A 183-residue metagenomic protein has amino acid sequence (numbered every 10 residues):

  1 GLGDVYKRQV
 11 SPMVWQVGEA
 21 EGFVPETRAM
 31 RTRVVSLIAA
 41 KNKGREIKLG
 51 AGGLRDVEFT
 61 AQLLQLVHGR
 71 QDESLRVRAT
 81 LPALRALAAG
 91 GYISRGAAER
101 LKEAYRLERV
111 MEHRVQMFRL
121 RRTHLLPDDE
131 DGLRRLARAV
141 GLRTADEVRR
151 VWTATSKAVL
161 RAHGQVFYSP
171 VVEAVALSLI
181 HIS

Functional and structural regions predicted by a protein language model:
G1-L179, S183: A nucleotide- and high-energy phosphate-metabolite-utilizing enzyme signature
